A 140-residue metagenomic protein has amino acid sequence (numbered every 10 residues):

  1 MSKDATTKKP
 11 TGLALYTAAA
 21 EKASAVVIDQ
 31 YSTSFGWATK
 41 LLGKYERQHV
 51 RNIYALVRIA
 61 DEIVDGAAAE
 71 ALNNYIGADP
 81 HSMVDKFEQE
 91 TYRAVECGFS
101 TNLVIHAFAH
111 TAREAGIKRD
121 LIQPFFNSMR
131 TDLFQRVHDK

Functional and structural regions predicted by a protein language model:
M1-K140: Acidic catalytic motifs of isoprenoid enzymes
